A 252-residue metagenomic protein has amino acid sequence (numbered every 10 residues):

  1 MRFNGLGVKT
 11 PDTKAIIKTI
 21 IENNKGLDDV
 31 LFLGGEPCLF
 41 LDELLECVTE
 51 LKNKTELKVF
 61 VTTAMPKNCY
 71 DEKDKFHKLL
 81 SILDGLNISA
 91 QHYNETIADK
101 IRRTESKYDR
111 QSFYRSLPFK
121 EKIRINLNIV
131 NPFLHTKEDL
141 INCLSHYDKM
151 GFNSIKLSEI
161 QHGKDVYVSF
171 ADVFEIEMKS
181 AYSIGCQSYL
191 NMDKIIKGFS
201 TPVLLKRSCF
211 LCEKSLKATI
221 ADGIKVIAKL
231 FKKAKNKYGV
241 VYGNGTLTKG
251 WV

Functional and structural regions predicted by a protein language model:
M1-D12, N24-F40, K52-D71, L80-S112 (+2 more regions): Core AdoMet radical
N4-T10, D99-K100, K107-Y108, K122-A234 (+2 more regions): Radical SAM enzyme [4Fe-4S]-AdoMet core and its adjacent flexible, acidic and glycine-rich loops/tails across
I16-T19, C47: Charge-rich, solvent-exposed alpha-helical interaction surfaces
I21-N23, K52, S145-D148: Non-catalytic positions within long, well-ordered alpha-helices that form the structural scaffold/packing of enzyme
D42-V48, C69-L79, H135-C143: Distinct, well-ordered alpha-helical segments
L44-V59, R110-K122, F174-Q187: Alpha-helix-loop-beta-strand connector modules within alpha/beta enzyme cores
